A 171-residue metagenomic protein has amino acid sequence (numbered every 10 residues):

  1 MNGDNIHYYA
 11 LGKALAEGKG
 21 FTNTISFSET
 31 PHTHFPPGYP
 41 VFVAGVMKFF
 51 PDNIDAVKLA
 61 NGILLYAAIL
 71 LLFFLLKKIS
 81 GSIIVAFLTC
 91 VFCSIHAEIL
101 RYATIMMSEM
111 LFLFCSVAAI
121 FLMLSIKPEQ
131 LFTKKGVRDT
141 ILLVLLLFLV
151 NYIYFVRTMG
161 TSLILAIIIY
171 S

Functional and structural regions predicted by a protein language model:
I6-P31, G38-V41: Extracytosolic helix-loop segments that constitute the early lumenal/periplasmic catalytic or substrate-binding loops
Y8, L65-I69, C93, S108-I120 (+1 more regions): Hydrophobic core segments of transmembrane alpha-helices in multi-pass, intramembrane catalytic enzymes
T33, P37-A44, F49-A67, Y102 (+1 more regions): Loop-to-helix entry region of an early transmembrane alpha helix in multi-pass inner-membrane enzymes
L59-S80, A118, L122: Transmembrane-helix motifs of polytopic, lipid-linked glycan transferases
L72-I95, L113-F114, K134: Transmembrane-helix signature of polytopic, membrane-embedded enzymes that assemble or transfer cell-envelope glycans
A86-A97, R101, F121, L146 (+1 more regions): Short helix- or helix-capping micro-motifs that position conserved polar/aromatic residues at function-defining sites
E98, T104-L111, V156: Short acidic/glycine- and proline-prone juxtamembrane loop motifs at membrane-interface regions of multi-pass membrane
L122-T133, I141, L163-S171: Perimembrane helix-loop-helix junctions
